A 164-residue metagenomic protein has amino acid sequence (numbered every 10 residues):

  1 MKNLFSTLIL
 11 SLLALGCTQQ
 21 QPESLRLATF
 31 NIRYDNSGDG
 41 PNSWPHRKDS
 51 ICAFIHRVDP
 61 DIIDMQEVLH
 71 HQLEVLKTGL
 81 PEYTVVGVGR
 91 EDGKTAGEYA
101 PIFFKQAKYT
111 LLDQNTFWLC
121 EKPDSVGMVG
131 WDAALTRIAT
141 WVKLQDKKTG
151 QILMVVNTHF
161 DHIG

Functional and structural regions predicted by a protein language model:
K2, L15-G79, R90-E98: N-terminal, active-site-proximal structural segment of metallo-dependent hydrolase catalytic domains
L4-T7, L135: Generic alpha-helix initiation/capping and coil-helix boundary signal
S6-A14: Bacterial N-terminal signal peptides
L8, Q21-E23, P81, N115: Generic structural motif recognizing short loop/turn segments at the entrances and edges of beta-strands
S11, S24, G38, F103 (+1 more regions): Generic detection of intrinsically disordered/low-complexity segments and helix-coil linkers/edges
T29, Y34-D35, I152-I163: Membrane-proximal envelope and lipid/glycan-remodeling enzymes
I62, Q66-V156, F160: Structured beta-strand-rich core segments of catalytic domains in phosphoester-bond hydrolases
